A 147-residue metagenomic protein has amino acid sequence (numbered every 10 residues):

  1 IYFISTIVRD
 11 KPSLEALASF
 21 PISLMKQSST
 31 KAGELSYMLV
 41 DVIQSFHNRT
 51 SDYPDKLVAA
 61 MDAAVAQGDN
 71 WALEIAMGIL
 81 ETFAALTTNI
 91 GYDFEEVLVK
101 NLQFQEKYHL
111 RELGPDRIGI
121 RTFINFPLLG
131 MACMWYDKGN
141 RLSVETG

Functional and structural regions predicted by a protein language model:
I1-F104: Eukaryote-skewed repeat-based solenoidal scaffolds used as protein-protein interaction platforms, primarily
W71-A85, G91, E95-G147: Terminal, non-catalytic domain-edge segments
